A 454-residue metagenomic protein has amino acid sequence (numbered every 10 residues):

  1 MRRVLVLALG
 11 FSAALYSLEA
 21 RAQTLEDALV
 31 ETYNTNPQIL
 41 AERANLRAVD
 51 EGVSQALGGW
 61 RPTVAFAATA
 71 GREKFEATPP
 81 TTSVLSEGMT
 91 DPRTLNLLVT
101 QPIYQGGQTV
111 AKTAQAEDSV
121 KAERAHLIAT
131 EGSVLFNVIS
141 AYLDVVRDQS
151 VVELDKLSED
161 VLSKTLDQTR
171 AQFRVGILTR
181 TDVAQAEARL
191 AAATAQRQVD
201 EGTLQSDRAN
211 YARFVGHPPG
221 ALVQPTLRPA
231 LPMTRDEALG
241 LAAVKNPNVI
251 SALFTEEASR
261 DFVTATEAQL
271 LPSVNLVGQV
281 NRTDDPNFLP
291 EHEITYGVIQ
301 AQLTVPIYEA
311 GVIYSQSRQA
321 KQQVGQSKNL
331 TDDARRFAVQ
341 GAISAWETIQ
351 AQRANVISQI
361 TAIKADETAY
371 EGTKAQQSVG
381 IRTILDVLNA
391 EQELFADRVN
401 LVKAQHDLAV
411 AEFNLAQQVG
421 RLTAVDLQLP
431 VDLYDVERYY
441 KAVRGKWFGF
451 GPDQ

Functional and structural regions predicted by a protein language model:
L7, N400-Q454: Acidic, low-complexity, intrinsically disordered peripheral segments
A20-T69, F75, P102-I103, P218-E257 (+3 more regions): Bacterial Sec-pathway N-terminal export signals of envelope proteins
V30-L40, R47-P62, N96-A114, A125-G132 (+7 more regions): A glycine-/polar-enriched beta->alpha junction
V64-R72, V274-R282: Transmembrane beta-barrel strands of outer-membrane/channel proteins
G71-P80, Y104-G106, N281-N287, Y308-A310: Sequence/structural signature of outer-membrane beta-barrel proteins
D91-R93, T295-G297: Residues that define the transmembrane beta-barrel architecture of outer-membrane proteins
S133-V244, T255, A345-T348, N355 (+5 more regions): Periplasmic alpha-helical coiled-coil/stalk elements that build and connect Gram-negative outer-membrane
